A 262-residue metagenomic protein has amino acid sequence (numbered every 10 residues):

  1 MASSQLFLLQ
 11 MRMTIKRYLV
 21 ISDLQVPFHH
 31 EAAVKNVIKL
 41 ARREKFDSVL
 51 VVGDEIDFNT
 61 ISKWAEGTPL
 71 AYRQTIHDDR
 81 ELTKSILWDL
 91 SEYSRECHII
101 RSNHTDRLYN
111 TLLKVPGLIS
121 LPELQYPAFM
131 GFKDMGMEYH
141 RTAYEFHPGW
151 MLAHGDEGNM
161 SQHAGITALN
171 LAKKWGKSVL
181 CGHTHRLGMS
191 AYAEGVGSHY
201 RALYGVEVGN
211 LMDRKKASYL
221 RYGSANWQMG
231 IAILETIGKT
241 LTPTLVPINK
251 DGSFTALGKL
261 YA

Functional and structural regions predicted by a protein language model:
L6-E31, H185: Mobile, glycine- and charge-enriched loop segments and immediately flanking short secondary-structure elements within
F7-R12, R141-P148, A191-A193: Short acidic-hydrophobic surface loop/beta-edge motif
R17, R43-E44, T244, I248-L260: Polar, enzyme-active/binding microenvironments
Y18-V20, L50-V52, L152-H154, L180-C181: Structural motif
I21-K133: Core catalytic region of metal-dependent phosphoesterases/phosphodiesterases, especially metallo-beta-lactamase-like
H98-H104, Y139-T142, T244-N249: Acidic carboxylate-rich catalytic motifs and surrounding loops in phosphoryl-/glycosyl-chemistry enzymes
F129-G149: Short acidic low-complexity segments
G149-V246, G252: Conserved beta-sheet core of the metallophosphoesterase superfamily
